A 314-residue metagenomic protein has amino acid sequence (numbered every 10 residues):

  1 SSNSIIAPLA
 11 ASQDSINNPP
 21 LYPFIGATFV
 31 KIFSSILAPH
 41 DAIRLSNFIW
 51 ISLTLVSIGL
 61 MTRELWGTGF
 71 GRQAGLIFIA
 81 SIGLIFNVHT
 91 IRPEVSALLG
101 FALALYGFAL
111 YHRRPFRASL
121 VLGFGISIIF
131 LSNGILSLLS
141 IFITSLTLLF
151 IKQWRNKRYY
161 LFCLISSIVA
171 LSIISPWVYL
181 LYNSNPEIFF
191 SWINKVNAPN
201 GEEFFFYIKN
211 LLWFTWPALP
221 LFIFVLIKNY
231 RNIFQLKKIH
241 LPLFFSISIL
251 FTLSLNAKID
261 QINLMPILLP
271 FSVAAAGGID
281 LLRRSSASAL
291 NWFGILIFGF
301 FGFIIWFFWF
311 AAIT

Functional and structural regions predicted by a protein language model:
S1, F124-G125, S132, S137-Q261 (+3 more regions): Transmembrane-lumen/periplasm boundary regions of multi-pass, lipid-linked membrane glycan transferases
S1-D14, L21, T28: Extracytosolic helix-loop segments that constitute the early lumenal/periplasmic catalytic or substrate-binding loops
P20-F24, F33-L53, N87, I91: Loop-to-helix entry region of an early transmembrane alpha helix in multi-pass inner-membrane enzymes
L45-L65, L103: Transmembrane-helix motifs of polytopic, lipid-linked glycan transferases
R63-G69, A104-V121, I128-I129, I279-L282: Membrane-interface transmembrane helices that cradle and orient dolichyl/undecaprenyl
A74-I79, I126: Short helix- or helix-capping micro-motifs that position conserved polar/aromatic residues at function-defining sites
G83-A97: Short acidic/glycine- and proline-prone juxtamembrane loop motifs at membrane-interface regions of multi-pass membrane
A97-R113, G125, P270-A274: Specific aromatic-rich, kink-prone transmembrane helix
